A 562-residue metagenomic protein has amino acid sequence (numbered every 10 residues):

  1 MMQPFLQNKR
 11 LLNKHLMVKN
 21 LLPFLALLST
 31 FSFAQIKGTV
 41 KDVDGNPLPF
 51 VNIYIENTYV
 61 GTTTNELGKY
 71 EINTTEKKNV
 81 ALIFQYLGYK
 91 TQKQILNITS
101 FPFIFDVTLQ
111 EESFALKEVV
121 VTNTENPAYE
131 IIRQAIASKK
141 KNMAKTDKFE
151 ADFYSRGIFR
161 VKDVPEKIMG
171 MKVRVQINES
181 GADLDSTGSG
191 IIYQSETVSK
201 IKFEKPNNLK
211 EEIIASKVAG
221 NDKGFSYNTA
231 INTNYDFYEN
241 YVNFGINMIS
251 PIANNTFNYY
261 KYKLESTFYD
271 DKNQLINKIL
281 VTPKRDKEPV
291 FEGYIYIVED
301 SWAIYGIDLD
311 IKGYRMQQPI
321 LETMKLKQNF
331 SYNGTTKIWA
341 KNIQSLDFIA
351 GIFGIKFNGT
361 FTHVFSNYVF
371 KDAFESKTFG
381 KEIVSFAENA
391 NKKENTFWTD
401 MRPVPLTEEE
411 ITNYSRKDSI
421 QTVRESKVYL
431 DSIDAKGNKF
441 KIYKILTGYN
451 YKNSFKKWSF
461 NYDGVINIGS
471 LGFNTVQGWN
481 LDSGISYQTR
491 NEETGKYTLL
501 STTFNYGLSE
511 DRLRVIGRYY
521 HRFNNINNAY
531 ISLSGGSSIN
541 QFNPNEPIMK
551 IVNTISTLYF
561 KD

Functional and structural regions predicted by a protein language model:
Q35-L48: Structural motif
I55-N57, I83-Q94: A short, solvent-exposed loop/turn motif at the edges and junctions of modular extracellular/periplasmic domains
Y59-K69: Short, acidic Ser/Thr/Gly-rich low-complexity loop/linker segments typical of extracellular and cell-surface proteins
N97-N123: Extracellular beta-sheet/turn segments enriched in Thr/Pro/Gly and aliphatic residues
S113-F114, E118-I276, T282-V290, F353-I355 (+1 more regions): Structured extracytoplasmic
V121, D308-G313, W458-F473, T489 (+2 more regions): Transmembrane beta-strand segments that form the barrel wall of outer-membrane beta-barrel proteins
P127-Y129, V161, K287-V290, I320 (+5 more regions): Solvent-exposed loop/turn segments connecting transmembrane beta-strands in outer-membrane beta-barrel proteins
P319-E322, G351-F357, R522-D562: Outer-membrane beta-barrel translocator/channel fold
